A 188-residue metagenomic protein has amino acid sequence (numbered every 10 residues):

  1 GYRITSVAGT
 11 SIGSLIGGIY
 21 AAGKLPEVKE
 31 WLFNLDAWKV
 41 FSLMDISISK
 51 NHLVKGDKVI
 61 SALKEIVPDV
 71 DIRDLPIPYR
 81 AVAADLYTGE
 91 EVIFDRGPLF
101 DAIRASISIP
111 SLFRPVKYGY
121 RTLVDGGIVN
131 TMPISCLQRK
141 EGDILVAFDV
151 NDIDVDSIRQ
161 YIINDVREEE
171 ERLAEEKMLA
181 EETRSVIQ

Functional and structural regions predicted by a protein language model:
G1-V7: Helix-rich "cap/lid" substructures immediately adjacent to catalytic or cofactor-binding pockets
G9, G13: Gly/Ala-rich beta-loop-alpha elbow adjacent to hydrolase catalytic centers
S14-A22: Short glycine-enriched nucleophile-adjacent loop and the immediately C-terminal alpha-helix near the catalytic center
L25-A62, A84-P98, R121, G127-Q188: Non-catalytic peripheral regions of patatin-like phospholipases
V40, V67-P78: A short alpha-helix-loop-beta-strand transition element characteristic of N-terminal alpha/beta dinucleotide-binding
K64, A102-V116, G126-I134: Active-site glycine-rich loop that binds ribose-phosphate moieties when present
I72-D74, P110-P115, D143-F148: Short, structured loop/turn "capping" segments at alpha-beta junctions
Y79-D85, R114: Short beta-strand scaffold segments in enzyme catalytic cores
